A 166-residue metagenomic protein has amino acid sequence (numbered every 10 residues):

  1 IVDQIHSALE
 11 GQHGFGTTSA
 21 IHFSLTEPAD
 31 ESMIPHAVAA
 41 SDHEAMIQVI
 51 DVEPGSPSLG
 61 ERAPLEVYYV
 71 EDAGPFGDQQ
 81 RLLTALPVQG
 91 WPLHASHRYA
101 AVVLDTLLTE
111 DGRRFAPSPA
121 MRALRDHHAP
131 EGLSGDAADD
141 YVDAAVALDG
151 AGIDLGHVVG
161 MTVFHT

Functional and structural regions predicted by a protein language model:
I1-T166: Acidic, low-complexity Ser/Thr/Gly/Pro-rich repeat segments typical of extracellular/periplasmic and surface-exposed
